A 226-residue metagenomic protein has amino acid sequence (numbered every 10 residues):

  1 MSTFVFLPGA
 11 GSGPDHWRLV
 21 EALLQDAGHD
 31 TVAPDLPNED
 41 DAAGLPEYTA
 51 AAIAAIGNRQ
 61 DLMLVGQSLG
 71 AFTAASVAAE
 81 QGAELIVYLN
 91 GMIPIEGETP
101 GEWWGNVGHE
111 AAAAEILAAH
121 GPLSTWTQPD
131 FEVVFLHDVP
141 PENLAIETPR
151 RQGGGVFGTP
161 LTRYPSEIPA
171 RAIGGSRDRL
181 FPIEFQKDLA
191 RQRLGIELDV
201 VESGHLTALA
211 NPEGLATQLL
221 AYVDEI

Functional and structural regions predicted by a protein language model:
S2-D41: Conserved HGGG/HGGXW glycine-rich cap/lid loop of the alpha/beta-hydrolase fold
L7-A10, S68, G91, G175: Glycine-rich His-Gly loop
V32-M63, A79, G101-G105: Active-site loop/oxyanion-hole signature of alpha/beta-hydrolase fold enzymes
D35-E39, M92, G204: Short beta-to-alpha linker loops that shape the active-site pocket of alpha/beta-hydrolase fold enzymes
V65-G70, A74: Gly/Ala-rich beta-loop-alpha elbow adjacent to hydrolase catalytic centers
A79-H120, S124, G153-T162, P182: Flexible "cap/lid" loop of the alpha/beta hydrolase fold
H120-Y164: Conserved alpha/beta-hydrolase catalytic His-Asp/Glu region
R151-T217: Conserved serine/cysteine hydrolase catalytic core
